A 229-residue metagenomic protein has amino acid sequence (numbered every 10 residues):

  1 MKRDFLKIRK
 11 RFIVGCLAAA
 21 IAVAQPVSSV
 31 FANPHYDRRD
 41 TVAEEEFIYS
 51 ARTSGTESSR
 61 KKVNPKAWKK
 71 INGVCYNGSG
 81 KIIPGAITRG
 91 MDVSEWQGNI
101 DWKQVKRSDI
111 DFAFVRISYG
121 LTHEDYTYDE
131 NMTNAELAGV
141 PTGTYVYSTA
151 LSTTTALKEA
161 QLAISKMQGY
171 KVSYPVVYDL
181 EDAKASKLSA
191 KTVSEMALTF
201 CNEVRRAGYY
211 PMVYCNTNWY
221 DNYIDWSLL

Functional and structural regions predicted by a protein language model:
M1-K7: N-terminal secretory signal peptides that target proteins for export/translocation
K7-I21: Sec-dependent N-terminal signal peptides
V23-R39: Sec-dependent signal peptide cleavage junction
D37-S94, G98-K103: N-terminal carbohydrate-binding accessory modules
G73-Y210: Substrate-binding cleft of extracellular glycoside hydrolase catalytic domains
G208-D221: Aromatic-lined carbohydrate-recognition surfaces of secreted/lumenal glycan-active proteins
Y220-L229: Substrate-binding cleft/loops of secretory-pathway carbohydrate-active enzymes
